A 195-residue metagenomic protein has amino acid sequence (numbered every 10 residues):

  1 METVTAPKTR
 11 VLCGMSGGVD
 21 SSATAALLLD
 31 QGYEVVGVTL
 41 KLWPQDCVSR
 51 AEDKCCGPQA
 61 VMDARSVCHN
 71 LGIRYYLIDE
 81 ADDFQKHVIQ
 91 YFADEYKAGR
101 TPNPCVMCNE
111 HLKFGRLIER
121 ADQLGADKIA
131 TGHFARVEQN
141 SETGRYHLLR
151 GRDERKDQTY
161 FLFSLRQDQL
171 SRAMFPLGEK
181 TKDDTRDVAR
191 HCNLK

Functional and structural regions predicted by a protein language model:
M1-S164, M174, K182-T185: ATP-dependent adenylation/nucleotidyltransferase module used to activate substrates
R166-Q169: His/Asp/Glu-rich metal-coordinating catalytic cores of metallo-dependent phosphodiesterases/hydrolases acting on
A189: Rossmann-like dinucleotide/flavin-binding elements
N193-K195: Short, intrinsically disordered, charge-balanced linker/junction segments flanking boundaries in proteins
